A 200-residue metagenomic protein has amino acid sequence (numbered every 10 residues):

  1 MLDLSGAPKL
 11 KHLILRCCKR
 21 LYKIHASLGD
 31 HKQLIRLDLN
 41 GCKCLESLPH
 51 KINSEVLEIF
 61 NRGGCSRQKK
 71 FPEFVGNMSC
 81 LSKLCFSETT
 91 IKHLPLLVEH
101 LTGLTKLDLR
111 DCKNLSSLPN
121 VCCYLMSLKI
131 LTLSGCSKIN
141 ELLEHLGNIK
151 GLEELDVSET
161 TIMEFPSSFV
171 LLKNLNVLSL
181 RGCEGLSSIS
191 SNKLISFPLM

Functional and structural regions predicted by a protein language model:
M1-M200: Predominantly recognizes leucine-rich repeat
